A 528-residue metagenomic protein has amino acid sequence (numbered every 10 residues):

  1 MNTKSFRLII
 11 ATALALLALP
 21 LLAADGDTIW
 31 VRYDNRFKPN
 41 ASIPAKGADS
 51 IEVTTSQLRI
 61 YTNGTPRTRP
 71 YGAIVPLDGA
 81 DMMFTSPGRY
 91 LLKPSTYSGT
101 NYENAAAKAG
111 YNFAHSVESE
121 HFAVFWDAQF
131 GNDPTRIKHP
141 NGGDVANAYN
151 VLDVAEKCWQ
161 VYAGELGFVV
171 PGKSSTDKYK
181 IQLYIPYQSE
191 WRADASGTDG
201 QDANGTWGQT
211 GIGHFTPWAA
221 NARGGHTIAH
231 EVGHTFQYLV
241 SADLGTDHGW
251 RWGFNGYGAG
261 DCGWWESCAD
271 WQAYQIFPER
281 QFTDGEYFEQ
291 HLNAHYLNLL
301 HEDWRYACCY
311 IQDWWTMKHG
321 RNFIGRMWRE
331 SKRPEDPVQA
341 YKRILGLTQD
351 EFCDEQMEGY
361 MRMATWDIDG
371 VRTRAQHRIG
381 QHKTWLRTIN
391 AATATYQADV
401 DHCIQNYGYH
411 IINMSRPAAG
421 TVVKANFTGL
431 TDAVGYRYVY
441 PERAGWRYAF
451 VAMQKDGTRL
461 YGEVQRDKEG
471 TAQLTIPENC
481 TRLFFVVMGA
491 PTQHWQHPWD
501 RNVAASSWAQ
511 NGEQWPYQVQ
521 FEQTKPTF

Functional and structural regions predicted by a protein language model:
N2-I10: Bacterial N-terminal signal peptides that target proteins for export
A18-P20: N-terminal signal peptide c-region/cleavage motif recognized by signal peptidases
A24-P94: Compositionally biased alpha-helical segments
G64-R67, G72, P76-T210, W218-V232 (+5 more regions): Zn2+-dependent metallopeptidase catalytic core
A163-I181, D243-W252, A259-C262, F282-F288 (+2 more regions): Surface-exposed patches in mature extracellular/periplasmic domains of secreted proteins
Q209-F282, F288: Zinc-dependent metallopeptidase catalytic helix centered on the HExxH motif and its immediate flanking segment
E289-D367: Active-site-proximal alpha-helical
P334-F528: Beta/coil-rich, acidic/histidine-enriched accessory regions frequently appended to metallopeptidases
